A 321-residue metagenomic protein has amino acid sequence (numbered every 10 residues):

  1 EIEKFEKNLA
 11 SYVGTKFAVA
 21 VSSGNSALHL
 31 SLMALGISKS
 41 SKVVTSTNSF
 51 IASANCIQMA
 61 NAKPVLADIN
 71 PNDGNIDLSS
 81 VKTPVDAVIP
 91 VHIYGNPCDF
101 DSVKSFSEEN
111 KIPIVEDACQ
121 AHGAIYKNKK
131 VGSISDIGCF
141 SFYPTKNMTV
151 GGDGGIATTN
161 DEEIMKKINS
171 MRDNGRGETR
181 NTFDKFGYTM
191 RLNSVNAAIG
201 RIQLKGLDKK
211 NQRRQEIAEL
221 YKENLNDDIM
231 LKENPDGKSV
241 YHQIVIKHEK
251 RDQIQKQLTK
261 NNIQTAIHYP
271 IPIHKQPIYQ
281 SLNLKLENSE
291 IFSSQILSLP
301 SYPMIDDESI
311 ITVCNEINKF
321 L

Functional and structural regions predicted by a protein language model:
E1-K42, C56-M59, L66-D68, K129: Phosphate-binding glycine-rich loop
I2-K7, Y12-A18, A87-V91, F100-S102 (+2 more regions): PLP-dependent aminotransferase class I/II
V19, V44, V65, I114-V115 (+3 more regions): Structural detector of well-ordered beta-strand residues that form the stable sheet scaffold of enzyme domains
A20, T45, L66, A157 (+1 more regions): Conserved SAM-binding loop
M33-A118, I125: PLP-dependent aminotransferase-like
G74-K82, N128-G138, S309-F320: A short alpha/beta connector and helix-capping loop motif
E116-G151, T179-T182: Conserved active-site segment immediately N-terminal to the catalytic lysine that forms the internal aldimine
S133-S170, S194: Active-site PLP attachment segment
